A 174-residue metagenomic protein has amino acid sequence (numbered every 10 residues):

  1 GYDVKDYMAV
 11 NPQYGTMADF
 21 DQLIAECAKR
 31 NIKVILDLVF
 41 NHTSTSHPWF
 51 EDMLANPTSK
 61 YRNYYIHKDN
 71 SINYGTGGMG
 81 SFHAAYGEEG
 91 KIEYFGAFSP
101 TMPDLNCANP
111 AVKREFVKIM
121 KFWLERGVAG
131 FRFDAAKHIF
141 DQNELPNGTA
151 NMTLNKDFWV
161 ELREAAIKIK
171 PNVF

Functional and structural regions predicted by a protein language model:
G1-F174: Active-site and adjacent substrate-binding regions of carbohydrate-active enzymes
